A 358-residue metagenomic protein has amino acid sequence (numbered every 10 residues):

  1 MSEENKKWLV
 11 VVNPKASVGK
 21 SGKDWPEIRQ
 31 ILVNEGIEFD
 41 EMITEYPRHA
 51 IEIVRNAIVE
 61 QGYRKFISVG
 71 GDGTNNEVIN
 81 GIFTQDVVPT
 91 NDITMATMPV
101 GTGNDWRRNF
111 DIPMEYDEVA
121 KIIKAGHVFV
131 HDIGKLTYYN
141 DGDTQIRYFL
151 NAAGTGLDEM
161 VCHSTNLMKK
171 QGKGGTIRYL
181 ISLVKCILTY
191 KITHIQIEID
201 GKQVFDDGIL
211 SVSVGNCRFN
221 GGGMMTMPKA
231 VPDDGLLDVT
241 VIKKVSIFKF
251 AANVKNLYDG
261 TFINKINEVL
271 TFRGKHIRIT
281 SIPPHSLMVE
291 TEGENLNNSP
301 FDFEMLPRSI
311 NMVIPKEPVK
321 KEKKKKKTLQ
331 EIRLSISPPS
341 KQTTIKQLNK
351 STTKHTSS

Functional and structural regions predicted by a protein language model:
M1-V69, N80, D117, V319 (+3 more regions): ATP/NTP phosphate-donor binding region
E3-K6, F129, T144-Q145, L188-I192 (+5 more regions): Short gly/pro-enriched beta-turn/loop segments at secondary-structure junctions
G22-D24, I79-I82, R108-F110, M225-T226: Short amphipathic alpha-helical segments
E35, T44, T84-L210: Catalytic core of DAGKc-family lipid kinases
A50, G73-V78, D105, H131: Short glycine/serine/threonine-rich phosphate/pyrophosphate-binding segments that cradle anionic phosphate groups
G154, D158, S213-M227, N295: Glycine-rich phosphate/pyrophosphate-binding beta-alpha loops
I199-G201, D206, T226, V231-P232 (+2 more regions): ATP/nucleoside-binding phosphotransfer catalytic cores, i.e., glycine-rich phosphate-binding loops
